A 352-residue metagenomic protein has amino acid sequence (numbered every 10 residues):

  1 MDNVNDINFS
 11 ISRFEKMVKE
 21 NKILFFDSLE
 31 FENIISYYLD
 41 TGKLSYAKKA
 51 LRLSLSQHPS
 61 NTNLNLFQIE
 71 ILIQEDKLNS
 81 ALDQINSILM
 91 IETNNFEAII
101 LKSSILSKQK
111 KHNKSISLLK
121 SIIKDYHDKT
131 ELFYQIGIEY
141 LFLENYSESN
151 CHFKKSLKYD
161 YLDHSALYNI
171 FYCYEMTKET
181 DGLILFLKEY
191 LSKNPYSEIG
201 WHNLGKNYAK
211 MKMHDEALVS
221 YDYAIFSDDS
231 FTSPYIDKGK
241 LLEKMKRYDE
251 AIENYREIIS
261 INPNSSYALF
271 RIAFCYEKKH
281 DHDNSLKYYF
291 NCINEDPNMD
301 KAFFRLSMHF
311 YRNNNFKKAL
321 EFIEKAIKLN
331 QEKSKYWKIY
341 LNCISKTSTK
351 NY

Functional and structural regions predicted by a protein language model:
L29, N63, E97, E131 (+6 more regions): Start-of-helix register in tetratricopeptide repeats
D40, Q74, K108, F142-L143 (+6 more regions): Register position in tetratricopeptide repeats
L44, L78, H112, Y146 (+6 more regions): TPR-repeat structural position
Q57, M90-E92, K124-Y126, Y159 (+5 more regions): Structural marker of alpha-solenoid helical repeat scaffolds
